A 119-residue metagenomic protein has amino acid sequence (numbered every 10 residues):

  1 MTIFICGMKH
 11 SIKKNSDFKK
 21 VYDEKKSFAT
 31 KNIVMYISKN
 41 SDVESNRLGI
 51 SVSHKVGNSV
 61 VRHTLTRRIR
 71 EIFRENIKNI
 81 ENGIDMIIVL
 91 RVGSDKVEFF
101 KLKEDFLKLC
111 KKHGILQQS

Functional and structural regions predicted by a protein language model:
M1-S119: Positively charged, solvent-exposed patches that mediate nucleic-acid binding
